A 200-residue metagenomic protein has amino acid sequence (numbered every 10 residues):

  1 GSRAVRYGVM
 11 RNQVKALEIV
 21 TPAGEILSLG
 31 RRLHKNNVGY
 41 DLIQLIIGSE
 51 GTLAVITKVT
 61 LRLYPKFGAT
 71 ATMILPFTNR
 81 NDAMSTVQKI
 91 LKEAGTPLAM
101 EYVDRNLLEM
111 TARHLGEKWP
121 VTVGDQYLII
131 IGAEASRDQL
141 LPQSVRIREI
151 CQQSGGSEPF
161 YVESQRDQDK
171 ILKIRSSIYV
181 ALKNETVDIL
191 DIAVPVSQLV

Functional and structural regions predicted by a protein language model:
G1-V200: Noncatalytic alpha-helical scaffold of FAD-dependent oxidoreductases
